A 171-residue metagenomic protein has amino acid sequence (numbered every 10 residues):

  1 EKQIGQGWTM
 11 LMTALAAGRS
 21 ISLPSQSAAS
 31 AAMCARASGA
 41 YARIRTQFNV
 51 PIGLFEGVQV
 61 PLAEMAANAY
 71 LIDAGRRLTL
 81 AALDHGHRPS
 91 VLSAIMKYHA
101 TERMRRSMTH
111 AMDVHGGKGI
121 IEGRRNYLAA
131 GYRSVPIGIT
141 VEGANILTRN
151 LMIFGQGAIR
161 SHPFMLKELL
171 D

Functional and structural regions predicted by a protein language model:
E1-D171: Flavin-dependent oxidoreductase catalytic core characteristic of acyl-CoA dehydrogenase/oxidase-like enzymes
